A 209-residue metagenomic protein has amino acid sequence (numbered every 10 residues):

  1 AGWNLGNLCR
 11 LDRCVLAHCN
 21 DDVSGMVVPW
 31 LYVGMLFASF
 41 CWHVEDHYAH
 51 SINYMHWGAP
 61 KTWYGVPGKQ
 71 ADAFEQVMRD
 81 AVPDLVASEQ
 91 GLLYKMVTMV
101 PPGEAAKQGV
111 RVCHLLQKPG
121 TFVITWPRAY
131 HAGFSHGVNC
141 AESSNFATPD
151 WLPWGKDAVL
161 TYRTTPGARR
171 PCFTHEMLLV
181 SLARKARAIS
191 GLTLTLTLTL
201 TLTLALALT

Functional and structural regions predicted by a protein language model:
A1-F122, P127-L200, L208: Conserved N-terminal structural segment that caps and organizes enzyme catalytic cores in eukaryotes
